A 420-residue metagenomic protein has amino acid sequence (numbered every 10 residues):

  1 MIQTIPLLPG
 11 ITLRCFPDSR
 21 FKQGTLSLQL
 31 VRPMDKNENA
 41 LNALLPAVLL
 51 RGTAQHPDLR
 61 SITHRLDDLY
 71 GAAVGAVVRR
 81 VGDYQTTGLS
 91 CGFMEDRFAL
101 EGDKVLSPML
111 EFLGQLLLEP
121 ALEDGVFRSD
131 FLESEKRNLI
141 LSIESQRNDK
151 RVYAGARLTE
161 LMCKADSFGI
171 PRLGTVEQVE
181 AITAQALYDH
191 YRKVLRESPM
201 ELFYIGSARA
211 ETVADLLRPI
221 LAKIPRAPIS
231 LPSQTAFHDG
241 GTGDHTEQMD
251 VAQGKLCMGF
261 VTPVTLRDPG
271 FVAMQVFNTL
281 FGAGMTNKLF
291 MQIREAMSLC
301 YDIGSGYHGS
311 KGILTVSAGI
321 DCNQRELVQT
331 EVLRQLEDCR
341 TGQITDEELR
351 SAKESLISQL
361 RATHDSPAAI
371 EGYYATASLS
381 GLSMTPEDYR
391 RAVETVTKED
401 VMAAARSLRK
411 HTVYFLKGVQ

Functional and structural regions predicted by a protein language model:
M1-Y70, E101, T175, Y188-Q292 (+3 more regions): His/Glu-rich zincin catalytic helix
R14, K22-N42, L59-Q115, R151-E177 (+5 more regions): M16 family metallopeptidases and their MPP-like homologs
R79-R80, Y188-L195, S305-H308, M402-R406: Short, flexible, solvent-exposed loop/turn segments with mixed acidic/basic and small polar residues
C91, A99-N148: Hydrophobic alpha-helical hairpins/lids featuring a short glycine-rich hinge
E119-L122, I229, I344-E347: Flexible helix-coil linker/hinge segments at domain or subdomain boundaries
L141-S145, T242-Q253, I357-P367: Short, low-order "capping/linker" segments at domain edges
A181-D189: Active-site glycine-rich loop that binds ribose-phosphate moieties when present
